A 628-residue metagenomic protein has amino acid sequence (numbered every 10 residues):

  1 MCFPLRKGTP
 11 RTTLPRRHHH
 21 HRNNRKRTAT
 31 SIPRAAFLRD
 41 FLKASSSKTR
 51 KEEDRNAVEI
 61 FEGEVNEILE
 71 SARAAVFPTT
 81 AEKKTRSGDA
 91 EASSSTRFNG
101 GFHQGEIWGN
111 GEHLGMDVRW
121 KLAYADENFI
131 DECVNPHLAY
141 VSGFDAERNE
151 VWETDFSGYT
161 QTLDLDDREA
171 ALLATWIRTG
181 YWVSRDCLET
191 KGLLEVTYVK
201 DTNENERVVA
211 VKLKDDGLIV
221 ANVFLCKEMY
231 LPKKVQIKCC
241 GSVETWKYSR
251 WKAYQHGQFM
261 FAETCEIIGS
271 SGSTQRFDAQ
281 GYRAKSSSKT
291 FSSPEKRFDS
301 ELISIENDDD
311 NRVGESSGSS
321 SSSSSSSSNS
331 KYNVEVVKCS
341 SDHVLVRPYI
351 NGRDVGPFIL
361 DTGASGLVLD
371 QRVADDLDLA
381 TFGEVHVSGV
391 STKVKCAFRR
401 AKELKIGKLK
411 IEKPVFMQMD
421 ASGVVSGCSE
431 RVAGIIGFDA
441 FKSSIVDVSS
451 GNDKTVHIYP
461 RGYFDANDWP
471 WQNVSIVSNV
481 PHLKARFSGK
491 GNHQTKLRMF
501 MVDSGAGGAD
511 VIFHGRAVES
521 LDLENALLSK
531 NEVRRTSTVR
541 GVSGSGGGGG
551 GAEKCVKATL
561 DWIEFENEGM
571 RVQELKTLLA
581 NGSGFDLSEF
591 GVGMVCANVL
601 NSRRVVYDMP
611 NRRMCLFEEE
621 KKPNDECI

Functional and structural regions predicted by a protein language model:
M1-H18: N-terminal chloroplast transit peptides
F37-S157, G192-T197, T202, D215 (+1 more regions): N-terminal mature ectodomain segment of secretory-pathway/periplasmic proteins
S47-K48, E52, K83, S95 (+2 more regions): Pepsin/retropepsin-fold aspartyl endopeptidases
I60-F61, R148-A221, K227-M229, C239 (+1 more regions): Flexible, processing/modification-adjacent segments and terminal tails in exported/periplasmic/extracellular proteins
G115-R119, V134-Y140, D216-A221, S242-K247 (+3 more regions): Short, surface-exposed coil-to-beta transition loops
E127-F129, N149, E206-V208, M229-K234 (+1 more regions): A short glycine-rich beta-turn/N-cap micro-motif
D131, V211, K234-I237, W246 (+1 more regions): Beta-strand-dense domains in secreted/periplasmic systems and polymorphic toxin scaffolds
S142-A146, Y198-K200, N222-K227, T245-H256 (+1 more regions): Aromatic-rich beta-strand edge motifs centered on tyrosine
